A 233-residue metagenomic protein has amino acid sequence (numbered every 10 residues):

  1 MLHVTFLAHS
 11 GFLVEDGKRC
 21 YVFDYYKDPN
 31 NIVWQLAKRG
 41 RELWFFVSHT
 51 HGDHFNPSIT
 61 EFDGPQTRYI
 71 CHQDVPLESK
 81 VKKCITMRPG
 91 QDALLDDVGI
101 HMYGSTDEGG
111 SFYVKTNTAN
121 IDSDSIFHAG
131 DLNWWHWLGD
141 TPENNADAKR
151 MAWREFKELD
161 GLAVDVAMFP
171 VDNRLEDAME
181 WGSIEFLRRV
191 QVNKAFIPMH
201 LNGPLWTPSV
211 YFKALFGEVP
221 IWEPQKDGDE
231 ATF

Functional and structural regions predicted by a protein language model:
H3-F6, Y21-D24, V98-S105, S123-D131 (+1 more regions): Active-site-proximal beta-strand elements of phosphoester/diester hydrolases
V4-S10, V81-L95, E158, M179-F233: Binuclear metal-ion centers of metallo-dependent hydrolases, dominated by the metallo-beta-lactamase
G11-T50, P57-E61, L132-G161: Pre-active-site segment of Zn-dependent metallo-hydrolases
V22-Y26, R41-F55, I70-D74, F127-D131 (+5 more regions): Active-site neighborhood of phospho(di)ester-bond hydrolases with catalytic His/Asp-centered motifs
D28-N31, T50-F55, V75-S79, Q91-A93 (+4 more regions): Active-site environment of divalent metal-dependent phosphoester hydrolases
I32-A93: Active-site HxH/HxHxD metal-binding segment of metal-dependent hydrolases
R68-S123, E218-F233: Metallo-beta-lactamase
E108-R189: Active-site-proximal loop/helix segments of hydrolase catalytic cores
